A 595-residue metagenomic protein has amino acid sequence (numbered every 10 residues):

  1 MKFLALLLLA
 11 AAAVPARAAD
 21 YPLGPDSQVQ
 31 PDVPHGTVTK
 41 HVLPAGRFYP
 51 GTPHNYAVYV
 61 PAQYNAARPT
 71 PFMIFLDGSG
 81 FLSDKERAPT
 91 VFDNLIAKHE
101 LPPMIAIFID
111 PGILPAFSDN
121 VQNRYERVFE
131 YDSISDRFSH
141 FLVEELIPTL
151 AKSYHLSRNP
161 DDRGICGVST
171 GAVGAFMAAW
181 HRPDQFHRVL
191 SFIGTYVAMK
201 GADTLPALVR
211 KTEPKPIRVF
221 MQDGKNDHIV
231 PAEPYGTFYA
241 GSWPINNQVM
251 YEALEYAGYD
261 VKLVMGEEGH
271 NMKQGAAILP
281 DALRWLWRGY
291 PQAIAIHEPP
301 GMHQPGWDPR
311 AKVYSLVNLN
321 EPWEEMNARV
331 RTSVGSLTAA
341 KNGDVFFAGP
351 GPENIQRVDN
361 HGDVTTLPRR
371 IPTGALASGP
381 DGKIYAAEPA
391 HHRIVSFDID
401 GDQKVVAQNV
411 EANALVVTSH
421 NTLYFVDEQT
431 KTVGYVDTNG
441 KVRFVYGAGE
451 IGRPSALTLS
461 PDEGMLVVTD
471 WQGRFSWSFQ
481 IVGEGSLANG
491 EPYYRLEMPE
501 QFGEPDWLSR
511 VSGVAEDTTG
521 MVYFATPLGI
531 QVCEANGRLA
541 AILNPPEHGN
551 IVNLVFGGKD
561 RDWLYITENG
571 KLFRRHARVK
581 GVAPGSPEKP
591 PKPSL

Functional and structural regions predicted by a protein language model:
A19-G301: Non-catalytic cap/lid and distal C-terminal segments of serine-dependent acyl enzymes
G301-P322, P584-G585, K592-L595: Blade/loop signatures of beta-propeller domains
Q304-A311, P322-E353: Beta-strand-rich domains and repeat architectures in extracellular enzymes and scaffolds, especially beta-propellers
W323-A328, D363-P368, G401-A407, K441-A448 (+2 more regions): A short beta-strand motif characteristic of beta-propeller blades
R329-D344, R370-E388, H392-R393, V406-F425 (+4 more regions): Beta-rich, blade/repeat-based domains predominating in secreted/periplasmic proteins but also intracellular
P350, P389, E428, W471 (+5 more regions): Short loop/turn segments immediately following the C-termini of beta-strands
F479-L487, A577-P584: Short loop/turn segments immediately following beta-strands, especially the blade-tip and inter-blade linker loops
N553-L595: Blade-level signature of beta-propeller repeat domains, shared across WD40, Kelch, NHL, RCC1 and BNR/Asp-box propellers
